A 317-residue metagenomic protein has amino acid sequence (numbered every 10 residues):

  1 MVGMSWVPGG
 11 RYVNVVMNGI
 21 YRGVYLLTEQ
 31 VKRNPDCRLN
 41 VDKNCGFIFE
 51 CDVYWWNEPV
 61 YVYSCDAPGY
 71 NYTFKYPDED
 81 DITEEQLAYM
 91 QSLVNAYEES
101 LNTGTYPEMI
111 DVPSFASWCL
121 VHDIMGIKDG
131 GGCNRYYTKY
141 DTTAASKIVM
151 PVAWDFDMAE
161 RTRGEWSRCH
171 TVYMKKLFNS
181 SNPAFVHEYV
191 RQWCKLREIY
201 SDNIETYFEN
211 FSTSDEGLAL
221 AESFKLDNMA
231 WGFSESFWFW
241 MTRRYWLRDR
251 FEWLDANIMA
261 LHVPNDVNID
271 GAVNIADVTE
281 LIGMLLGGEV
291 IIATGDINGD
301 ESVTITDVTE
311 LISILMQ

Functional and structural regions predicted by a protein language model:
M1-P8, Y12, I20-L120: Internal "kinase-insert"/substrate-recognition segments embedded within catalytic cores of ATP-dependent enzymes
G10, G132, I292-T294: Short secondary-structure junction motifs
I20, S146-K147, A272, S302: Residue-level signal for well-ordered, solvent-exposed loop/turn and beta-edge residues enriched in charged/polar side
G23-V24, N34, N134, E160-T162 (+2 more regions): Hydrophobic positions within alpha-helical membrane elements
K75-G132, T138-V263: Middle-to-C-terminal accessory/interaction subdomains
M259-Q317: Cellulosome-associated attachment modules in secreted, modular CAZymes
